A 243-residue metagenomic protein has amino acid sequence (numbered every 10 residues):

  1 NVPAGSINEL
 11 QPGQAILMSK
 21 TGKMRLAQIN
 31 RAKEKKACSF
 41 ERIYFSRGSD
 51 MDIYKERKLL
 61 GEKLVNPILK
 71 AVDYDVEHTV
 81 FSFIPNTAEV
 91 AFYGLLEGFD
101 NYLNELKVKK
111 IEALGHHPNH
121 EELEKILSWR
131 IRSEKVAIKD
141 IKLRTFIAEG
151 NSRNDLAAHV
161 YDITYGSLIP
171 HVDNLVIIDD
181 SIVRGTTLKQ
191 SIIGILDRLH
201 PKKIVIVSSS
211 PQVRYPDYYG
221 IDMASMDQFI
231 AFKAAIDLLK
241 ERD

Functional and structural regions predicted by a protein language model:
N1-D243: PRPP-associated nucleotide enzymes
